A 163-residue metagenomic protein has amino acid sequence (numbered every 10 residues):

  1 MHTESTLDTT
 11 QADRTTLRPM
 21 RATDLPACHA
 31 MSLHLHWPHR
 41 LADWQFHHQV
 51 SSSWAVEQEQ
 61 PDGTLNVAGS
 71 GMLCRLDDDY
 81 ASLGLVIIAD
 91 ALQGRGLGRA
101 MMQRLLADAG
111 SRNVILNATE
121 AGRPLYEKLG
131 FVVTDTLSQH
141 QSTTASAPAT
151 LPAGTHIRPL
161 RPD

Functional and structural regions predicted by a protein language model:
R14-A27, G154-D163: A short beta-loop-alpha structural element at the N-terminal edge of CoA-dependent acyl/N-acetyltransferase catalytic
A22-L25, A30-A42: Helix-loop element at the rim of GNAT/NAT acetyltransferase active sites that forms part of the acceptor-substrate
W44-V50: Short loop/turn motifs at secondary-structure junctions and domain boundaries
A55, G63-C74, A81-I87: Conserved beta-strand in the GNAT
A81-L83, D108-E120: Conserved GNAT acetyl-CoA-binding A-motif
I88, G94-A107, P124-K128: Conserved acetyl-CoA-binding loop-helix of GNAT-fold acetyltransferases
N113-N117, V132-S146: Conserved catalytic-core motifs of GNAT/GCN5-like acyltransferases
A145-I157: Solvent-exposed, charged amphipathic helical/linker segments at domain boundaries
